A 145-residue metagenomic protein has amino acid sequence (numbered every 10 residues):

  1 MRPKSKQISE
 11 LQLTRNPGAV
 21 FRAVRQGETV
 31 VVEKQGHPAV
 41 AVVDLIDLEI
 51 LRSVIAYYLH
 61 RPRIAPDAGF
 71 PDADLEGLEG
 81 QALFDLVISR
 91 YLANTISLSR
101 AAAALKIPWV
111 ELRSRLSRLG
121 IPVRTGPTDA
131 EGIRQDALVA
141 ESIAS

Functional and structural regions predicted by a protein language model:
P3-S5, R63-L75: Short, Lys/Arg-enriched N-terminal segment that forms or immediately precedes the first helix of a structured domain
I8-Q26: The conserved cystathionine-beta-synthase
V32-L45: A glycine-centered beta-loop-beta connector
L45-I64: A short, polar/charged loop-to-alpha-helix boundary motif
G69-F84, V139: Short, Lys/Arg-enriched anionic-surface-contact patches
G80-T95: Short, amphipathic alpha-helical "recognition" segments used to contact nucleic acids or chromatin
A102: The alpha-helix within a helix-turn-helix
P122-D136: Short Lys/Arg-enriched helix C-cap and helix-to-coil transition segments that create basic nucleic-acid-contact patches
